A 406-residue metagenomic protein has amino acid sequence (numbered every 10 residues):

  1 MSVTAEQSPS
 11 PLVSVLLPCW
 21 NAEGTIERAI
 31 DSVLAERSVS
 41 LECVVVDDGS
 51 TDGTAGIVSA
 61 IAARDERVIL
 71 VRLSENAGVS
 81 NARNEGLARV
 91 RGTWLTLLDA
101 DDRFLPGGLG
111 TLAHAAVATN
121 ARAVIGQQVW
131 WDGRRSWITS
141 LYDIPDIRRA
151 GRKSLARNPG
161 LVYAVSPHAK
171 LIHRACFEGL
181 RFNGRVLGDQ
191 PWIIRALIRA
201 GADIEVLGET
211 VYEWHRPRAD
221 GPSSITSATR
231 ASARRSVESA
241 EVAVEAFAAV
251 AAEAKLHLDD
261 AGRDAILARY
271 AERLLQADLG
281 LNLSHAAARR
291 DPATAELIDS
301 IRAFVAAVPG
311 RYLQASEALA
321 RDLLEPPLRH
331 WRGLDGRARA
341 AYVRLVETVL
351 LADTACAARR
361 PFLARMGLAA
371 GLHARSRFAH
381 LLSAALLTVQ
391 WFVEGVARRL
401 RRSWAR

Functional and structural regions predicted by a protein language model:
S2-D260, L372, R406: Nucleotide-sugar donor-binding/catalytic module of glycosyltransferases that assemble extracellular/cell-envelope
H215-R406: C-terminal subregions of glycosyltransferases and related glycan-biosynthesis enzymes
